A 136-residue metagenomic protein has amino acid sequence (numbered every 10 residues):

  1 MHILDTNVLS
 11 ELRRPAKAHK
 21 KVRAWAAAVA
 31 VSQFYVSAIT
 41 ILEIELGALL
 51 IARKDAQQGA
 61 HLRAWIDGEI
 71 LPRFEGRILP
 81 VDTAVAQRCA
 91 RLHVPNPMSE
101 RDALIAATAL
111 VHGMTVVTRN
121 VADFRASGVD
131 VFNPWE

Functional and structural regions predicted by a protein language model:
M1, A106, L110-E136: Acidic, PIN/NYN-like endoribonuclease modules and their adjacent C-terminal/linker elements
M1-V36, L50-D67, E136: Short, well-structured N-terminal submotif of metal-dependent ribonuclease cores
L4, E100-R101, S127: A generic structural signal for residues located within well-ordered alpha-helices of large catalytic or ligand-binding
L9, I41-I44, A86, F124: A generic structural signal for short hydrophobic patches within well-formed alpha-helices
E11-L12, G47, R88-C89, S127 (+1 more regions): Residues that scaffold the ATP/ADP-binding catalytic core of kinase and kinase-like folds
H19-V22, I41, R63, D67 (+3 more regions): A general structural signal for well-ordered alpha-helical segments in protein cores
Q33, L46-I51, A60, P72-R119: Active-site neighborhoods of divalent-metal-dependent phosphate/nucleic-acid chemistry enzymes
A38-I39, D82, N120, W135: Residues at the C-termini of beta-strands that transition into short coil/loop
